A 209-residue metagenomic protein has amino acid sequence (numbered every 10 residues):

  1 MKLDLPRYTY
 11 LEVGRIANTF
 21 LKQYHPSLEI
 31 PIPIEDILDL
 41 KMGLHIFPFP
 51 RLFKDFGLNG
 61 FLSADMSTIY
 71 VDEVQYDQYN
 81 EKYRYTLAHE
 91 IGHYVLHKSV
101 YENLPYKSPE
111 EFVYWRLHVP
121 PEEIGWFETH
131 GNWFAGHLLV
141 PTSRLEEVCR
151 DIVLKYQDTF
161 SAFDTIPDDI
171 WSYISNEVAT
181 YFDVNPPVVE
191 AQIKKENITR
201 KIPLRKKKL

Functional and structural regions predicted by a protein language model:
M1-L209: Active-site hotspot residues in diverse enzymes, especially metal/ion-binding acidic/histidine motifs
